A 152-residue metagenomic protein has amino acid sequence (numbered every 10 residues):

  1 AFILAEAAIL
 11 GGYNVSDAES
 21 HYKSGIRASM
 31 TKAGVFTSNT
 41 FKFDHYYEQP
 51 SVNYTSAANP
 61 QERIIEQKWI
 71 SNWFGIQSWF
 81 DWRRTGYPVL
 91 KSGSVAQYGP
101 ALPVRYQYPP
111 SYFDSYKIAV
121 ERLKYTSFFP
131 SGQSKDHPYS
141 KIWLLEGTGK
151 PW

Functional and structural regions predicted by a protein language model:
A1-W152: Acidic/polar-rich alpha-helix caps and helix-coil junctions
